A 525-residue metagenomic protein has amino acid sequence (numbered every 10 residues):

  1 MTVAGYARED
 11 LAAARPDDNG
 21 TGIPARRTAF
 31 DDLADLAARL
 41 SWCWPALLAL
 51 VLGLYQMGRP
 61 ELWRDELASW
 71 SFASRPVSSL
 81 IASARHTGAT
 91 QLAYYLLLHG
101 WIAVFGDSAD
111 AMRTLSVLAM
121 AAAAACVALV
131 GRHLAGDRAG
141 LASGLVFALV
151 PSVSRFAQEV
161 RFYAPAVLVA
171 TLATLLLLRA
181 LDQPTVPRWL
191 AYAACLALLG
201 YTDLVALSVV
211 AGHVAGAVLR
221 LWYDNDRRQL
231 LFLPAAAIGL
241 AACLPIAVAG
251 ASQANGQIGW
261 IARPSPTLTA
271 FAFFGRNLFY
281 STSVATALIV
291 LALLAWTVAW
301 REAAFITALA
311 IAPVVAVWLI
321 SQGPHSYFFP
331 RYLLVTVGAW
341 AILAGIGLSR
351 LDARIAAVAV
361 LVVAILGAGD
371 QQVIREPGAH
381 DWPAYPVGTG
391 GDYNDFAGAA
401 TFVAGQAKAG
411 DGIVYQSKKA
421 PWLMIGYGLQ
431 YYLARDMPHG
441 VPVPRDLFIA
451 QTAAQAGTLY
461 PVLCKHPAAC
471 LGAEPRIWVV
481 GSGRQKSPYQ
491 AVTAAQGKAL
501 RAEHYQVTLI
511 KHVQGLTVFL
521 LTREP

Functional and structural regions predicted by a protein language model:
M1-D35, V362-L366, P525: Short, intrinsically disordered terminal tails adjacent to the first/last structured region
V3, F30, A37-E524: Membrane-proximal helix-loop-helix interfaces that form the catalytic/acceptor-binding platform of multi-pass membrane
